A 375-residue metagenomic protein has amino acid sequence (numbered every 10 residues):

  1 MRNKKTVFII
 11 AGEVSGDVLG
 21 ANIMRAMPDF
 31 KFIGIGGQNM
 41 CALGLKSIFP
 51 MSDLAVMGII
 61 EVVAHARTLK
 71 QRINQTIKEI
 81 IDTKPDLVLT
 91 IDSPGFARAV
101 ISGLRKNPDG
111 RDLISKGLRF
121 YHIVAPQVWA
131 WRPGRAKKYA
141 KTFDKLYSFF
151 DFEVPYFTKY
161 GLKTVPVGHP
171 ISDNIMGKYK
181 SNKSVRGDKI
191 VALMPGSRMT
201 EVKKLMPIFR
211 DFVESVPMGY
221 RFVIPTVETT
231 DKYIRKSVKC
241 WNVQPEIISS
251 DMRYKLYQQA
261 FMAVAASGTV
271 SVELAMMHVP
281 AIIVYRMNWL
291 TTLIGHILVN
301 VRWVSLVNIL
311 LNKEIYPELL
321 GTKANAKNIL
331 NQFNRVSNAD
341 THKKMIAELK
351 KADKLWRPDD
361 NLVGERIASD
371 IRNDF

Functional and structural regions predicted by a protein language model:
M1-F375: Nucleotide-activated sugar donor-binding and catalytic core shared by glycosyltransferases and related lipid-linked
